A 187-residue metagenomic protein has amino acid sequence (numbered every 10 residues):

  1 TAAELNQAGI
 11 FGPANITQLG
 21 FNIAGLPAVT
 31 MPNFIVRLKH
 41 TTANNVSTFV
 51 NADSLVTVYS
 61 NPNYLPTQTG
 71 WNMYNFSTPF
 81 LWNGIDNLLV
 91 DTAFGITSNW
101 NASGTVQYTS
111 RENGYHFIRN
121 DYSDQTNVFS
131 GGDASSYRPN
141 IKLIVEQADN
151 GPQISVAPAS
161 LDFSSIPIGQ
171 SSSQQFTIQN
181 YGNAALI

Functional and structural regions predicted by a protein language model:
T1-A24: A short beta-strand-loop element at or near the start of a globular domain
G9-I10, G25, P32-N113: Aromatic- and Gly/Pro-enriched, solvent-exposed loop/edge beta-strand patches characteristic of beta-rich domains
N15-G20, M31, N44-N45, T126-N140: Small cysteine-rich, disulfide-bonded extracellular modules of the LU/uPAR three-finger superfamily and closely related
I16, T30-N33, N183-I187: Short, hydrophobic/aromatic beta-strand segments
Q18, W71-M73, S171-Q175: Intrinsic-disorder/low-complexity, polar/charged segments enriched in Ser/Thr/Lys/Arg/Asp/Glu/Gln
G20-L26, G95, Q179: Solvent-exposed strand-to-loop "edge" motifs in beta-rich extracellular domains
N87-D149: Proprotein-processing/basic-patch segments
A148-I187: Feature for long, exposed domains in two main contexts
